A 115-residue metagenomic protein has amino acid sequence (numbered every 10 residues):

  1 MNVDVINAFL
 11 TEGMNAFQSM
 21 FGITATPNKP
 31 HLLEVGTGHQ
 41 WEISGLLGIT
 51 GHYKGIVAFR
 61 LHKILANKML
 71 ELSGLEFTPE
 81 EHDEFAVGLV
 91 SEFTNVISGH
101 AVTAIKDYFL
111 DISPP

Functional and structural regions predicted by a protein language model:
M1-P115: N-terminal auxiliary interaction/assembly segments of multi-subunit proteins
